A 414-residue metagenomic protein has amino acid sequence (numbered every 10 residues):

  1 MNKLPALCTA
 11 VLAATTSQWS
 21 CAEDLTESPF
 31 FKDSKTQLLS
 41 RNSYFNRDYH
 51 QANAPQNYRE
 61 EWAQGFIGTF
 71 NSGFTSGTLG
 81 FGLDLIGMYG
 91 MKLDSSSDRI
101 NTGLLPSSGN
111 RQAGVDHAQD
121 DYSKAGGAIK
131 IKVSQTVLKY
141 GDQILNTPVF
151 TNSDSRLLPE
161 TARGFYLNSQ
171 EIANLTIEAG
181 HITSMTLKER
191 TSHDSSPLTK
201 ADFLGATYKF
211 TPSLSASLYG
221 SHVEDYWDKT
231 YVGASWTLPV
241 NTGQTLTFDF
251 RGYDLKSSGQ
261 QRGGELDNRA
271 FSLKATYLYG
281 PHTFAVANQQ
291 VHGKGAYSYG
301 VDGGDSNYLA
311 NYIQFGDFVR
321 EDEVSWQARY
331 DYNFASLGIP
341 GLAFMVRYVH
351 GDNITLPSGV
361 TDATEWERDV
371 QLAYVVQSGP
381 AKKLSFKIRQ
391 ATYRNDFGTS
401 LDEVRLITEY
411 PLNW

Functional and structural regions predicted by a protein language model:
T16-D142, A335, E367-Q377, L384-W414: Beta-barrel outer-membrane channel/assembly domains of diderm bacteria
T36, T78-F81, Q135-K139, N174-E178 (+7 more regions): Repeated loop/turn-to-beta-strand initiation elements of outer-membrane beta-barrel proteins
N42-Y44, L138-N152, I177-S184, L204-A206 (+4 more regions): Transmembrane beta-strand segments that form the barrel wall of outer-membrane beta-barrel proteins
H50-Q56, Q112-V115, F150-S153, R190-H193 (+5 more regions): Extracellular loop and loop/strand-boundary signature of outer-membrane beta-barrel proteins
F66-G73, G127-V133, A162-I172, S196-P212 (+5 more regions): Feature captures outer-membrane beta-barrel proteins of Gram-negative bacteria and organelles
D121, N152-P159, M185-K188, S196-L198 (+5 more regions): Solvent-exposed loop/turn segments connecting transmembrane beta-strands in outer-membrane beta-barrel proteins
E178-S195, G243-E321, S325, Q390-L406: Outer-membrane beta-barrel translocator/channel fold
N288-G359, E367-V370, Q377: C-terminal structural cap/anchor segments
